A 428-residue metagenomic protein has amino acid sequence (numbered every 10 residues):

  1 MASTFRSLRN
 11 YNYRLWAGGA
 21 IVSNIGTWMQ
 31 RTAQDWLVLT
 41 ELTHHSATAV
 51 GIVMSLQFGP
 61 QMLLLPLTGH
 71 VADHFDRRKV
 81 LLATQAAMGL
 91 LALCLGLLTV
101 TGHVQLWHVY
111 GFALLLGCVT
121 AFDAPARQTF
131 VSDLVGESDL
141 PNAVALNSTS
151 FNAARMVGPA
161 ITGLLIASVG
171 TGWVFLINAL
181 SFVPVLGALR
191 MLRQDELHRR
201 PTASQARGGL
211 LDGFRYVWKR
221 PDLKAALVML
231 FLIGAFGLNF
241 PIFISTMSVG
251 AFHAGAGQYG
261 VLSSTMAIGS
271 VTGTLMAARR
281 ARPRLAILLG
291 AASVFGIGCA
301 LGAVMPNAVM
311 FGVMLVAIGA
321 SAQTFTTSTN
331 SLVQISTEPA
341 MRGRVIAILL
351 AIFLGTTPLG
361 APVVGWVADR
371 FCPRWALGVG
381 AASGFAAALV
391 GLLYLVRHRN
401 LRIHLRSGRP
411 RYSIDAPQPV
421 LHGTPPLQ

Functional and structural regions predicted by a protein language model:
M1-L427: Alpha-helical transmembrane-bundle signature of multi-pass membrane transport and export proteins
